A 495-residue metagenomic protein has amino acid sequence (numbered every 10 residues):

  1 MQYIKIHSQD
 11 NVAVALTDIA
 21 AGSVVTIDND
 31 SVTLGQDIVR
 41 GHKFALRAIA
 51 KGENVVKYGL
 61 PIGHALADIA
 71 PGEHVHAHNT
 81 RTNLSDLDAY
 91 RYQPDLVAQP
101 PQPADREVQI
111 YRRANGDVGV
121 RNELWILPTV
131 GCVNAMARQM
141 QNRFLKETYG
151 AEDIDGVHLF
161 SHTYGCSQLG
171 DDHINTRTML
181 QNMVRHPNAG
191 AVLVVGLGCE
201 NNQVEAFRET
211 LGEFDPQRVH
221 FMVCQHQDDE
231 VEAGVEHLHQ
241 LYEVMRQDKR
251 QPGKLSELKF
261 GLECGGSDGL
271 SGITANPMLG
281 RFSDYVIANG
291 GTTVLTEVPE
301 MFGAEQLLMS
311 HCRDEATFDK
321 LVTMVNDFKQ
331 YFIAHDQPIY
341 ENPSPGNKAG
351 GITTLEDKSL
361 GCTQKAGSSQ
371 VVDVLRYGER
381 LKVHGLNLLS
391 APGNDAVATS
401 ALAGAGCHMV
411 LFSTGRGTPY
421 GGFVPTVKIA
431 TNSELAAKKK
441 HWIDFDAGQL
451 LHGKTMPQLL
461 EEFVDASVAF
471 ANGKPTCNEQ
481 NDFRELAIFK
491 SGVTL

Functional and structural regions predicted by a protein language model:
M1-M409, R416-L495: Metallocofactor- and cofactor-centric catalytic cores in central/energy metabolism, strongly enriched
